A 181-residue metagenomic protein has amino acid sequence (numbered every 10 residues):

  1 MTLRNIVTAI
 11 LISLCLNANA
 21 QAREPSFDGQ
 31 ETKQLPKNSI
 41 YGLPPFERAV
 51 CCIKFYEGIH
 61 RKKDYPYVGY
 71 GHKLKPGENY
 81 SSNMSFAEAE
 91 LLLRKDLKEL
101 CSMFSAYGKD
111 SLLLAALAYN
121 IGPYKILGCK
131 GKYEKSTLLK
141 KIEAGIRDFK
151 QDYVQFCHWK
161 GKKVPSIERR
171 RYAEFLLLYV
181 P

Functional and structural regions predicted by a protein language model:
T2-A9: Sec-dependent signal peptide recognition, specifically the positively charged N-region followed immediately by
A9-C15: Bacterial N-terminal signal peptides
I10, Q21-H60, H72-E78, M84-M103 (+1 more regions): Long, amphipathic alpha-helical surface segments
R61-Y65, M103-L113, D152: Surface-exposed patches in mature extracellular/periplasmic domains of secreted proteins
Y65-V68, H72: Early exported N-terminus immediately downstream of N-terminal targeting peptides
S111-K125: Short N-proximal segments of mature Sec-exported proteins
